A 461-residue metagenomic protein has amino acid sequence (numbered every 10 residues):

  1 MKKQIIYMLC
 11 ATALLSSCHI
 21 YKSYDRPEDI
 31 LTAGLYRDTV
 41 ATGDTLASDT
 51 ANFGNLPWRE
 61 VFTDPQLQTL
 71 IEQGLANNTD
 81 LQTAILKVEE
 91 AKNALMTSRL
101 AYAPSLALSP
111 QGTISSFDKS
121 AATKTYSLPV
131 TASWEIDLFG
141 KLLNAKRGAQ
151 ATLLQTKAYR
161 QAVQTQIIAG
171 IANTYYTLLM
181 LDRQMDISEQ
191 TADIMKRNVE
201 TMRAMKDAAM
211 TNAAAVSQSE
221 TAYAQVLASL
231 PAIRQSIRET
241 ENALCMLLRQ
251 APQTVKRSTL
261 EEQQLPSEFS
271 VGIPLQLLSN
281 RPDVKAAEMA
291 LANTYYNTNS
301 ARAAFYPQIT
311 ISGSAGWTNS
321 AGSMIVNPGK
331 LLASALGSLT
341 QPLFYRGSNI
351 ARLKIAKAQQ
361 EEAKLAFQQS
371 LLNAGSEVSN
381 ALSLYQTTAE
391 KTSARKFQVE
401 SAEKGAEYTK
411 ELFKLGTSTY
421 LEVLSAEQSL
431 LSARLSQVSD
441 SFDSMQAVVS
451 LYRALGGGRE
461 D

Functional and structural regions predicted by a protein language model:
M1-S16: Sec-dependent bacterial lipoprotein signal peptides
C18-V40, E72-D137, E239-V255, E268 (+4 more regions): A small-residue-enriched
D44-Q73: Regulatory alphaC helix of protein kinase catalytic domains
T83, R99-L100, I136-Q164, A214 (+8 more regions): Sec/SRP-type N-terminal targeting helices
A151, A158-I273, L384, T388 (+1 more regions): Periplasmic alpha-helical coiled-coil/stalk elements that build and connect Gram-negative outer-membrane
K196, Q225-Q253, A301, F397-L455: Short segments within alpha-helical structural elements
